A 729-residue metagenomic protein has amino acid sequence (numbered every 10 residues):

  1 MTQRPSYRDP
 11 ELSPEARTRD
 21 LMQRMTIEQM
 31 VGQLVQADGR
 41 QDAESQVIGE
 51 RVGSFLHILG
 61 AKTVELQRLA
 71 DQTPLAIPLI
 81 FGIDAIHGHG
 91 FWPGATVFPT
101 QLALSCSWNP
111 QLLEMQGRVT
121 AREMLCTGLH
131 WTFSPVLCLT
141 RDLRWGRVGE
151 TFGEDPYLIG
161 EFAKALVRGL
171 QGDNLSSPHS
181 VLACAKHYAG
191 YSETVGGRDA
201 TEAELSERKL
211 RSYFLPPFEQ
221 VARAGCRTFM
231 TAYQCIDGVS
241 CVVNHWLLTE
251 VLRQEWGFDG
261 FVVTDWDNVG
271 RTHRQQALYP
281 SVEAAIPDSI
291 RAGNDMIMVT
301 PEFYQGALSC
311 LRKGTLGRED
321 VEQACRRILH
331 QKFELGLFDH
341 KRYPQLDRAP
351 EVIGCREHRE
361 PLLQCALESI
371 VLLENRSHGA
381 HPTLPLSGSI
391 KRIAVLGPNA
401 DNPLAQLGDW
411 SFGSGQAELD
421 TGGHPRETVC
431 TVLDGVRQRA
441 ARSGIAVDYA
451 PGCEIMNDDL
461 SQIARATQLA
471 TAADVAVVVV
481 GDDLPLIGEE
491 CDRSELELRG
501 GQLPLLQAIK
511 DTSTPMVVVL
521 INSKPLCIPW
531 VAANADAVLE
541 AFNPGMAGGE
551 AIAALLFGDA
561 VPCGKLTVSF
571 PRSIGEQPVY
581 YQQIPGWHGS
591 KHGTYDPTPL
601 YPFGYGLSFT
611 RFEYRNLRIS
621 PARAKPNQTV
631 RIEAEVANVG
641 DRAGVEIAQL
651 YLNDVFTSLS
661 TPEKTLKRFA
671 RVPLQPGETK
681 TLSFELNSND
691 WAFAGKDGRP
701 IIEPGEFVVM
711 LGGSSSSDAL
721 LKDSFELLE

Functional and structural regions predicted by a protein language model:
M1-A692, E703-S717: Glycoside hydrolase catalytic-domain context in secreted enzymes
G695-D697: Flexible, membrane-facing loop/turn or short amphipathic-helix motifs that contact lipid bilayers or gate lipid-binding
D718-E729: Short beta-strand elements
